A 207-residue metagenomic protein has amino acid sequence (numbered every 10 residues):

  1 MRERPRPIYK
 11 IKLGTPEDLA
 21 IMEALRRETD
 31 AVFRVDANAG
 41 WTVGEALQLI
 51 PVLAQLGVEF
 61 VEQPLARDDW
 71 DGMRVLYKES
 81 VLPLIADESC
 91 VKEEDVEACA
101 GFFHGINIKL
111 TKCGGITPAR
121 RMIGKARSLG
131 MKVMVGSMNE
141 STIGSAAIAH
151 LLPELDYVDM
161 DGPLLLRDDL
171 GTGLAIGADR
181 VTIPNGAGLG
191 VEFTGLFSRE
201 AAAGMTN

Functional and structural regions predicted by a protein language model:
M1-S80: Metal-dependent enolase-superfamily TIM-barrel catalytic cores that perform enediolate-based chemistry
R6-K10, V32-R34, V58-E62, P83-I85 (+4 more regions): Structural preference for beta-strand elements that scaffold enzyme active sites
I11-G14, A37-N38, P64, D87-S89 (+3 more regions): Fold-independent oxyanion-binding glycine-rich loops and adjacent beta-strand/coil segments at enzyme active sites
T15, W41, G115-I116, S137 (+1 more regions): Gly/Ser/Thr-rich helix-start
E17, V43-E45, D69, E94-D95 (+4 more regions): Active-site-proximal flexible loops/turns
L47, A98-C99, A201: Single-residue recognition of alpha-helix boundary sites
D68-D161: Catalytic alpha/beta core domains of metabolic enzymes, predominantly
M138-N207: Flexible C-terminal active-site loop/helix
